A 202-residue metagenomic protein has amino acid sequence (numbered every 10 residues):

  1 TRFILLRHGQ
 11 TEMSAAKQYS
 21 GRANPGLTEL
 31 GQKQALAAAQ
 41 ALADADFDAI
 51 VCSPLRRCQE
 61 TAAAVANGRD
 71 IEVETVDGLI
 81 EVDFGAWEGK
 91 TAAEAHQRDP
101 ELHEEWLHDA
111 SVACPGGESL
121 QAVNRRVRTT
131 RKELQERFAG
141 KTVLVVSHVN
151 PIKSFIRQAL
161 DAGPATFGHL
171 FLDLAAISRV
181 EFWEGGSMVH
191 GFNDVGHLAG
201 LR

Functional and structural regions predicted by a protein language model:
T1-R2, A38, V82-E94, E136 (+2 more regions): Acidic, low-complexity terminal tails and accessory targeting/binding regions of phosphate-metabolizing enzymes
R2-H8, V145: Short, hydrophobic/glycine-enriched beta-strand segments
I4, E74-V76, H190: General small-molecule cofactor/ligand-binding pocket signal
Q10-V65, S111-R128: Loop-to-helix element that buttresses phosphate recognition and phosphoryl-transfer chemistry
T11, P151-I152: Short active-site segment of divalent metal-dependent hydrolases/proteases that encodes the spacing between
L36-H103: Phosphate-coordination/substrate-recognition cap region in phosphate-metabolizing enzymes
L42, L134-Q135: Short hydrophobic patches on amphipathic alpha-helices that form coiled-coil/helix-mediated interaction surfaces
H148: Short basic (Lys/Arg) and small-residue
